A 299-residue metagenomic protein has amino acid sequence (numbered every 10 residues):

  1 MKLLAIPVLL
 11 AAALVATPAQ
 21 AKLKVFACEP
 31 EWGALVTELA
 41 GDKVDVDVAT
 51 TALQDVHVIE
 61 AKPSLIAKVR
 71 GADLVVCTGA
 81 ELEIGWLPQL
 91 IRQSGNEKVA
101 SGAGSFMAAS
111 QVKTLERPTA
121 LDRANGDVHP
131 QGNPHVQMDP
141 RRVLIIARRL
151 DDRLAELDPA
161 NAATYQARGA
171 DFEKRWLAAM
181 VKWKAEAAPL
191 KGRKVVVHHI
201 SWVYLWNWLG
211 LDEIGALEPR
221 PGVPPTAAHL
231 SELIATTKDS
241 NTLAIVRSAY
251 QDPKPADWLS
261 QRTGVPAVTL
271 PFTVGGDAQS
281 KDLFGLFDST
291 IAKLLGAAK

Functional and structural regions predicted by a protein language model:
M1-V8: Bacterial N-terminal signal peptides that target proteins for export
V8-L14: Hydrophobic helical h-region of N-terminal Sec-dependent signal peptides in bacterial secretory/periplasmic proteins
A16-P18: N-terminal signal peptide c-region/cleavage motif recognized by signal peptidases
A21-K299: Extracytoplasmic metal-acquisition and chelation regions
